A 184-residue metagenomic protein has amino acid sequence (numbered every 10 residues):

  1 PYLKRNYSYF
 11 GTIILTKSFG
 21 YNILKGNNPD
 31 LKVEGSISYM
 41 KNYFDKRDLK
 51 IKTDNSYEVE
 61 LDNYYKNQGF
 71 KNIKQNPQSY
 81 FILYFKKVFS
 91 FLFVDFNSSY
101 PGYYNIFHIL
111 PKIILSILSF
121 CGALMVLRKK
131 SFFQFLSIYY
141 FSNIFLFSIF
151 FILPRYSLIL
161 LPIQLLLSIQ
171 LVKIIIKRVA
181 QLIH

Functional and structural regions predicted by a protein language model:
Y2-K4, F93, M125, Y140-Y156: Transmembrane-helix signature of polytopic, lipid-linked glycan biosynthesis machinery
Y9-K87: Membrane-proximal stem/loop segments at transmembrane-domain junctions that anchor or position
K87-G102: Juxtamembrane membrane-water interface segments that cap and precede transmembrane helices
F91, Y104-K130: Hydrophobic, aromatic-rich transmembrane alpha-helices and their immediate juxtamembrane boundary segments
L110-I113, L146, I152-K173: Hydrophobic/aromatic-rich transmembrane helices and adjacent perimembrane loops
L118-V126, F141, L161-R178: Transmembrane alpha-helices and membrane-interface helical segments of multi-pass integral membrane enzymes
L127-Y139: Membrane-interfacial loop-to-transmembrane alpha-helix junctions, especially the N-terminal start
V179-H184: Membrane-interfacial, low-structure loops and terminal tails that flank and connect transmembrane helices in multi-pass
